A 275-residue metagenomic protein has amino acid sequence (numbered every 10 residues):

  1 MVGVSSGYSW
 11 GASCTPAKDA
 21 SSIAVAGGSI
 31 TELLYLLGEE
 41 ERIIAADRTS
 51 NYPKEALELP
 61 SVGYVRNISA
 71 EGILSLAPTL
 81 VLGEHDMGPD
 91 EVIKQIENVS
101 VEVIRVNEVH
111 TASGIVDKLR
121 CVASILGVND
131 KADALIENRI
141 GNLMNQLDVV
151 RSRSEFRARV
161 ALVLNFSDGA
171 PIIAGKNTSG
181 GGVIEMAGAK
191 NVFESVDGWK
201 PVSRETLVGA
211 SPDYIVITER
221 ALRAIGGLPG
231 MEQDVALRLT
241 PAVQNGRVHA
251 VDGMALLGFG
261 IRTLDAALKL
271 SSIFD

Functional and structural regions predicted by a protein language model:
M1-D19: Short, low-complexity disordered leader/linker segments with a strong preference for bacterial N-terminal type II
T15-S22, E91-D168, K190-S195, G246-D275: Extracytoplasmic substrate-binding proteins
S22-D86, L228: A short, structured surface patch at a secondary-structure boundary
G27, H85-D86, E108, V196-W199 (+2 more regions): Short secondary-structure boundary segments
T31-L36, N51-E55, D168-I173, I217 (+2 more regions): Short, solvent-exposed loop/turn elements at domain surfaces
D47, A174-W199, E219, H249-A250: His/Asp/Glu-enriched short active-site or ligand-binding loop at hydrolase and phosphoryl-transfer sites
A70-A77, V99, S203-S211: Short helices/loops that flank or line small-molecule/ion binding pockets
G88-N98, Y214-E232: A ligand-binding cleft/hinge motif common to bilobed small-molecule-binding domains
